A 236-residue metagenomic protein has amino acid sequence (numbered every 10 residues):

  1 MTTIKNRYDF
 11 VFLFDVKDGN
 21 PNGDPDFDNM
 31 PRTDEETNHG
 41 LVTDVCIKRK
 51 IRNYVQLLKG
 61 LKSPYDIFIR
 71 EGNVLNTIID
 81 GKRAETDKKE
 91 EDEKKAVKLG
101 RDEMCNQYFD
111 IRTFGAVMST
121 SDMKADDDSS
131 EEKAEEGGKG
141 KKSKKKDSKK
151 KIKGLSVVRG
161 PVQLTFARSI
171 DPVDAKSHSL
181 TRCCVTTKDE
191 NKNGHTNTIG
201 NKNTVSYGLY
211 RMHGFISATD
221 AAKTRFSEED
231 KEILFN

Functional and structural regions predicted by a protein language model:
M1-N236: RNA-binding basic/glycine-rich loop and surface signature characteristic of RAMP-family CRISPR effectors
